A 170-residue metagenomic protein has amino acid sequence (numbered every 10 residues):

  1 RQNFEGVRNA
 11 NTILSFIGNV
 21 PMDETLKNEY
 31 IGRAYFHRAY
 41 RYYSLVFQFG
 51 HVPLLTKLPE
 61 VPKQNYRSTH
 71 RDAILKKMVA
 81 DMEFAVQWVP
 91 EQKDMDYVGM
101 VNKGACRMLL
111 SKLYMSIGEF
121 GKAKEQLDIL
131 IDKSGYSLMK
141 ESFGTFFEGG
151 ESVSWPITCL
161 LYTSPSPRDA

Functional and structural regions predicted by a protein language model:
R1-F49, N65, T69-A73, E83-M95: Conserved, well-structured interaction surfaces
D128-D132: TPR/TPR-like (Sel1-like) alpha-helical repeat modules
Y162-A170: Single conserved hydrophobic/aromatic residue that forms the stacking wall/gate of nucleotide- or nucleobase-binding
